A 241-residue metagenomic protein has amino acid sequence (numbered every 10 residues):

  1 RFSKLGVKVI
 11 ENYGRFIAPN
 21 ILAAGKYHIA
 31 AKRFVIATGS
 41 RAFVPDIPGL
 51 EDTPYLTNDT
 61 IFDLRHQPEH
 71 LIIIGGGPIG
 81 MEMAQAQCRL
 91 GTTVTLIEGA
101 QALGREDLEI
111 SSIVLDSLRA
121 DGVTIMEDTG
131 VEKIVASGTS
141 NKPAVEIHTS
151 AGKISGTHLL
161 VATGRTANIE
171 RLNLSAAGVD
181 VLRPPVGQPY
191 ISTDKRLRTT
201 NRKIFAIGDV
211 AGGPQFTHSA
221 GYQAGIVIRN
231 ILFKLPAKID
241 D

Functional and structural regions predicted by a protein language model:
F2, V7-K8, R15-P19, A23-P54 (+1 more regions): Glycine/serine-rich phosphate-binding loop and adjoining beta1-alpha1 elements at the start of nucleotide-handling
K8-I10, L56, T124-M126: General small-molecule cofactor/ligand-binding pocket signal
I10-I21, F43, E127-K142: A conserved short coil-to-beta-strand element within the FAD-binding core of flavoproteins
G14, I29-G39, I73-I74, V94 (+2 more regions): Short hydrophobic core segments
A31, V44-D46, M81-M83, G104-R105 (+3 more regions): Glycine/Thr-rich phosphate-binding loops of Rossmann-like dinucleotide-binding domains
E51-Q67, I154, H158-L235: FAD-site-proximal beta/loop scaffold in flavoenzymes
F62-D63, P68-I72, P78-N141, E146 (+3 more regions): Rossmann-like dinucleotide-binding cores of NAD(P)H-dependent redox enzymes
